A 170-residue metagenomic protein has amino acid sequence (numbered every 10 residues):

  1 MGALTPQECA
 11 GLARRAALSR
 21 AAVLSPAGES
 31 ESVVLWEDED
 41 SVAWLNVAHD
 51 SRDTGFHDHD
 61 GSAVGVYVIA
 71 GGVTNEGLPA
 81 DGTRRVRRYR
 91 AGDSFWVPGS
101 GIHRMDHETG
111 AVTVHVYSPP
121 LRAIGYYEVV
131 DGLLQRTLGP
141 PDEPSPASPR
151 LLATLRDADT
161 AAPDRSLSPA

Functional and structural regions predicted by a protein language model:
M1-A22: N-terminal leader/capping segments at the start of a protein or of a new domain
M1-G2, P146-A170: Actinobacteria-biased recognition of intrinsically disordered, low-complexity terminal regions
L24-G55: A short glycine-rich, His/Asp/Glu-containing loop-to-beta-strand
D40, N46-V47, H57, L78 (+4 more regions): Feature captures hydrophobic
V47-D50, D60-N75, V116-P119: Short, conserved beta-strand element in jelly-roll/cupin
D53-G55, T74, S94-R104, R122-A123: Histidine-centered metal-chelating micro-motifs
G65, P79-H107: Short acidic-glycine-tyrosine-enriched beta hairpin
E108-D157: Double-stranded beta-helix
